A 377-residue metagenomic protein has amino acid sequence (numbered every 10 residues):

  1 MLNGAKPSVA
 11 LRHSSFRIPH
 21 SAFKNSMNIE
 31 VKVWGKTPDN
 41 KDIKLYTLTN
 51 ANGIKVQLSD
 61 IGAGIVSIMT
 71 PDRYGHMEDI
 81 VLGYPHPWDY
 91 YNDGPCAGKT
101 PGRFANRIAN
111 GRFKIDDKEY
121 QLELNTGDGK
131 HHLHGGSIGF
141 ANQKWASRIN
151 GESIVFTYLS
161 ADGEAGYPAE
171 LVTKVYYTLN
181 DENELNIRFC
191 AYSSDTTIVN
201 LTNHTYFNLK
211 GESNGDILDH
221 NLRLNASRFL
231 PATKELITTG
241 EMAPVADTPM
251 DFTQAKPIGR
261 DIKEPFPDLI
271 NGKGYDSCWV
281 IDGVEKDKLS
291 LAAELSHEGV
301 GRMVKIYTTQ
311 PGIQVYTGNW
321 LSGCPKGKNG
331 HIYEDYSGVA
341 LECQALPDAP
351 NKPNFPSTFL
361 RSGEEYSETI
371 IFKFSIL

Functional and structural regions predicted by a protein language model:
M1-S26: Intrinsic disorder/low-complexity segments
M27-L377: An exposed, glycine/acidic-rich loop-and-rim segment of catalytic or binding clefts
